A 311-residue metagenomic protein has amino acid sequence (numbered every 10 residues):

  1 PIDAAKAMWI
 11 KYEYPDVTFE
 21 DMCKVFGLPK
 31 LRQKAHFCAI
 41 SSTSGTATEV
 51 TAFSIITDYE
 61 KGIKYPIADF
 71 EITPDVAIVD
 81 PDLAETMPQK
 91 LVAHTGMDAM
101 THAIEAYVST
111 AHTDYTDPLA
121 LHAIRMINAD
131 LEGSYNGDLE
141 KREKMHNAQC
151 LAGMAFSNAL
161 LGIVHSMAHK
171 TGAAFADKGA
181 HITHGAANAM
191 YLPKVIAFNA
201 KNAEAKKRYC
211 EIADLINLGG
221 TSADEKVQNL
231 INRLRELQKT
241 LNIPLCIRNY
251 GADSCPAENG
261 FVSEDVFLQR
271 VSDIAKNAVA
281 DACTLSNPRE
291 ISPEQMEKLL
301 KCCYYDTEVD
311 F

Functional and structural regions predicted by a protein language model:
P1, T43-G45, A252: Short glycine-rich anion-binding loops that position phosphate/pyrophosphate groups of nucleotides and phosphorylated
P1-Y14, V50-T51, T171: Short Gly/Thr/Asp-enriched flexible loops that form oxyanion-binding sites at enzyme active sites
M8, F26, N229, R233: N-terminal loops that bind phosphate or other acidic moieties and the adjacent beta-alpha structural core
K11-H112, K207-E211: A glycine/threonine-rich phosphate-anchoring loop and its flanking beta-alpha core in nucleotide/phosphate-binding
E71, A213-F311: C-terminal charged capping/lid subdomain of soluble metabolic enzymes
A106-R233: Active-site segments that bind and position negatively charged phosphate/pyrophosphate groups
